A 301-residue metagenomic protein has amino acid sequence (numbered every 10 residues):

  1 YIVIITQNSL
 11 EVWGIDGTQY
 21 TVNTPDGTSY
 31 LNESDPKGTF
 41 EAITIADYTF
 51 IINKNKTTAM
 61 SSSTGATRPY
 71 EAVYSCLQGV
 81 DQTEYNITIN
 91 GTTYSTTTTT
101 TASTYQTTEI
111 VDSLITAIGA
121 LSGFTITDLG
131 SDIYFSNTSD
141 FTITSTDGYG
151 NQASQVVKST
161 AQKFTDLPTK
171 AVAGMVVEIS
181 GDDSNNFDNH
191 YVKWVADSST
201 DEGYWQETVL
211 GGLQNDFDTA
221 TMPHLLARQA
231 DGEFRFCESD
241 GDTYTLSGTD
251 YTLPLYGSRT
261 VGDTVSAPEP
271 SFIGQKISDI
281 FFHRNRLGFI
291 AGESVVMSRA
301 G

Functional and structural regions predicted by a protein language model:
Y1, I5-N53, V73-G150, V172-G203 (+3 more regions): Extended, beta-strand-rich, solvent-exposed assembly scaffolds of outer structural proteins
Y1-Q7, E269-G292: Beta-strand-rich domains and repeat architectures in extracellular enzymes and scaffolds, especially beta-propellers
I5-P25, L246-T249, P254-G257, G262 (+1 more regions): Beta-propeller domains
T24-F40, L255-S278: Short linear interaction motifs
K56-T58: Short active-site loop/helix that positions an aromatic residue
T64-G65: Post-signal-peptide, soluble extracytosolic/periplasmic N-terminal scaffold domains of envelope/secretory systems
E202-V265: Long, low-complexity, polar/charged, intrinsically disordered or flexibly structured peripheral segments
